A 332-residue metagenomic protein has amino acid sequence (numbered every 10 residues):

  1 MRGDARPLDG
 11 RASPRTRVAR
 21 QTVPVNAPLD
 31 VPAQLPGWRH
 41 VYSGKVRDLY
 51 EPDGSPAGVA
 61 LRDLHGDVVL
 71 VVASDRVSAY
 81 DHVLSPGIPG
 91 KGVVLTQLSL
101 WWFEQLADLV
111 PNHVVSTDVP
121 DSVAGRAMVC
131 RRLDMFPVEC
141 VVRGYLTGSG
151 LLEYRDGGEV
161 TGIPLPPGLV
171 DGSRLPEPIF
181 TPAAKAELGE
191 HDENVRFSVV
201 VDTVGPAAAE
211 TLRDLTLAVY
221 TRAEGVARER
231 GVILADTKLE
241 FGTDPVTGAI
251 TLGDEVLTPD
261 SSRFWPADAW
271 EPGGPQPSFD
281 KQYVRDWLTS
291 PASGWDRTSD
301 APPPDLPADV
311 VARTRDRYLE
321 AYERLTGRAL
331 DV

Functional and structural regions predicted by a protein language model:
R2-P7, R11-R15: Intrinsically disordered, low-complexity segments enriched in serine/proline and basic residues
P24-A184, R297-V332: Active-site loop/lid in soluble adenylation, ligation, and acyl-transfer enzymes
V142, R230-T247: Active-site acidic catalytic loop and adjacent metal/ATP-binding pocket of ATP-dependent phosphoryl transfer enzymes
R174-P206: A short mid-domain helix/strand-loop element embedded in enzyme catalytic domains that forms or borders the active-site
V204-A235: A long amphipathic alpha-helix within ATP-dependent nucleotide-binding catalytic cores
E240-F279: Catalytic activation segment of kinase domains across protein kinase-like and atypical kinase folds
P275-S299: Short glycine/proline-rich, acidic loop/turn segments that cap or connect secondary-structure elements
